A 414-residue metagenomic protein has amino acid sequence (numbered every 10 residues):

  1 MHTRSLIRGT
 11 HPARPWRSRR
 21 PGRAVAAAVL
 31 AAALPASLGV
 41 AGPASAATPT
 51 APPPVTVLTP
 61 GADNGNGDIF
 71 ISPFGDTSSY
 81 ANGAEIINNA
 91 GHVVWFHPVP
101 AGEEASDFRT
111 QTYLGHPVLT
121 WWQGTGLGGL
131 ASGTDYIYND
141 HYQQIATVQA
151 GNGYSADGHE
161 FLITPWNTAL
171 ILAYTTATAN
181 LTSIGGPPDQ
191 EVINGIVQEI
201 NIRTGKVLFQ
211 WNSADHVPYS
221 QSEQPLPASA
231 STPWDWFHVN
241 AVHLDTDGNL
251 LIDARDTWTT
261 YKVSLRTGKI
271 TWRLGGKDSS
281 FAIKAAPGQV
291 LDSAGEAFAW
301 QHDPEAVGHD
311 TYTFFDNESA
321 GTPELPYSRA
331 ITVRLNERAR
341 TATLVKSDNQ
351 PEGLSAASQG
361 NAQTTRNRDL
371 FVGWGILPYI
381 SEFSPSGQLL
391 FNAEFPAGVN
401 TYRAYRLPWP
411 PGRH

Functional and structural regions predicted by a protein language model:
H2-A46: Secretory targeting and sorting signals
A46-H414: Histidine-/acidic-rich catalytic cores in large beta-rich domains
